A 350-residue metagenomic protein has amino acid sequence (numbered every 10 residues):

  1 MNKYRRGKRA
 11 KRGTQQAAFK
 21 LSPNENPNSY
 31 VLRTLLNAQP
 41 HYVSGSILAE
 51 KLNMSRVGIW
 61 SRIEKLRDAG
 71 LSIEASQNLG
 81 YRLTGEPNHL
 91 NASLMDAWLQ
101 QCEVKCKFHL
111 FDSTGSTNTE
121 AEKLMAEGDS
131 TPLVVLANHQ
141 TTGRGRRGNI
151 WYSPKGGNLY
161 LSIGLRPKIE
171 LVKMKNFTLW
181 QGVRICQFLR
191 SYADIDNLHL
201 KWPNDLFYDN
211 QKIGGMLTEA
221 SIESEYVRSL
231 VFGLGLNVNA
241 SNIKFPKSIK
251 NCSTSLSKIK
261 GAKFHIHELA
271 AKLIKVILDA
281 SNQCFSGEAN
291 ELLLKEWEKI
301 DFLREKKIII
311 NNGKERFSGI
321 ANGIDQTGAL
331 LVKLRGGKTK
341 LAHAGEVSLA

Functional and structural regions predicted by a protein language model:
N2-K11, Q16-A193, F264: N-terminal lobe of the biotin/lipoate ligase/transferase fold
N2-R12, Q16-S55, E64, D68 (+2 more regions): Long, positively charged amphipathic alpha-helical accessory segments at protein N-termini or as interdomain linkers
